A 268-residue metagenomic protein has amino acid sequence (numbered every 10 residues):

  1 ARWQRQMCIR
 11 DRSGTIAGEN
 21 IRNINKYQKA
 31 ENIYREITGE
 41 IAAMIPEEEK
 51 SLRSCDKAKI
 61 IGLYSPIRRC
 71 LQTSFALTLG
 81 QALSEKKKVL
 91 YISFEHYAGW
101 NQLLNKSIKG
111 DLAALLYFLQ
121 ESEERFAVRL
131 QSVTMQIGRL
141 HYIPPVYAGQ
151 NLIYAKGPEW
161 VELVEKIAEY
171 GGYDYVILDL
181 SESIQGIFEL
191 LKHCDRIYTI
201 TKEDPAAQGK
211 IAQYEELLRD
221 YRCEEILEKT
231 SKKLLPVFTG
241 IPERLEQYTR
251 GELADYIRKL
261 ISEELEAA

Functional and structural regions predicted by a protein language model:
W3-I9: Short, small-residue-biased leader/transition segments that mark boundaries at the very start of proteins
R5, G18-I21, K86-K87, I137 (+2 more regions): Short, well-ordered alpha-helix to beta-strand connector turns
R10-I60: Extreme N-terminal, non-catalytic leader segments that precede Walker-type/kinase nucleotide-binding cores
R35, V161-E252: Conserved catalytic-core segment of NTP-binding enzymes
C55-H96, W100: Walker A/P-loop phosphate-binding motif and the immediately C-terminal alpha-helix
K86-Y142: Phosphate-binding loop that captures ATP/GTP phosphates
E124-T134, P144-L180: Cytosolic-facing regulatory segments adjacent to core modules
E246-A268: NTP-binding/hydrolysis catalytic cores, primarily Walker-type P-loop NTPases
